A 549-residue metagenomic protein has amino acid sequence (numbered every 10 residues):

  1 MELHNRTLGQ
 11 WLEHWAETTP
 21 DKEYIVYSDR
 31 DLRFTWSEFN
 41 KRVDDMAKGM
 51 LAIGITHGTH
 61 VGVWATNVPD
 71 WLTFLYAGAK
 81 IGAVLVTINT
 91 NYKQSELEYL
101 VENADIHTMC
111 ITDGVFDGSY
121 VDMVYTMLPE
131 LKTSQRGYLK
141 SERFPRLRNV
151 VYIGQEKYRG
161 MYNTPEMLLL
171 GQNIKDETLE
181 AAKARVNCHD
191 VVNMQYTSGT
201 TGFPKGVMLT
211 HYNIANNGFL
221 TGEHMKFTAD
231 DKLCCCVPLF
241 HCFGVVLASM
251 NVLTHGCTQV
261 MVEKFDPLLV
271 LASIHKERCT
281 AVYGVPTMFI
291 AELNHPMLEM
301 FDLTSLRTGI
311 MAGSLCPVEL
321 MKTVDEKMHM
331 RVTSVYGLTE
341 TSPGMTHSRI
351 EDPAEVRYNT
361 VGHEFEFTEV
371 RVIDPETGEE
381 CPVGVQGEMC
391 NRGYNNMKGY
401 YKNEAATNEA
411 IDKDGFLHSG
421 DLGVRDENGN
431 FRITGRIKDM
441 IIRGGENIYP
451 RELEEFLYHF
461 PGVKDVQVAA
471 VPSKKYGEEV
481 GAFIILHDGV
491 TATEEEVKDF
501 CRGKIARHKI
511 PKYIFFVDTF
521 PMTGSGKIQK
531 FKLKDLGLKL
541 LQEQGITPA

Functional and structural regions predicted by a protein language model:
N5, P20-E23, R143-L147, V151-Y158 (+3 more regions): Conserved pre-ATP/AMP-binding loop-to-beta segment of ANL
W11-T35, K157-Y158: AMP-dependent adenylate-forming
Y24-Y76, K93-E98, P165-Q172, R185-V186 (+1 more regions): Conserved AMP-binding/adenylate-forming core of the ANL superfamily
R33-S37, K183-R185, H189-N216: Conserved AMP-binding A3 loop
I81-L169: Structural core segment of the AMP-binding/adenylate-forming
Y92-E102, M109-D113, V282, G393 (+7 more regions): AMP-binding/adenylate-forming catalytic core of the ANL superfamily
L168-Q172, L271, K276-G284, L293-V356 (+1 more regions): Gly/Ser/Thr-rich phosphate-binding loop
A215-K232, F240-A281, F289-A291, H295-M297: Conserved AMP-binding/adenylation subdomain of ANL enzymes
